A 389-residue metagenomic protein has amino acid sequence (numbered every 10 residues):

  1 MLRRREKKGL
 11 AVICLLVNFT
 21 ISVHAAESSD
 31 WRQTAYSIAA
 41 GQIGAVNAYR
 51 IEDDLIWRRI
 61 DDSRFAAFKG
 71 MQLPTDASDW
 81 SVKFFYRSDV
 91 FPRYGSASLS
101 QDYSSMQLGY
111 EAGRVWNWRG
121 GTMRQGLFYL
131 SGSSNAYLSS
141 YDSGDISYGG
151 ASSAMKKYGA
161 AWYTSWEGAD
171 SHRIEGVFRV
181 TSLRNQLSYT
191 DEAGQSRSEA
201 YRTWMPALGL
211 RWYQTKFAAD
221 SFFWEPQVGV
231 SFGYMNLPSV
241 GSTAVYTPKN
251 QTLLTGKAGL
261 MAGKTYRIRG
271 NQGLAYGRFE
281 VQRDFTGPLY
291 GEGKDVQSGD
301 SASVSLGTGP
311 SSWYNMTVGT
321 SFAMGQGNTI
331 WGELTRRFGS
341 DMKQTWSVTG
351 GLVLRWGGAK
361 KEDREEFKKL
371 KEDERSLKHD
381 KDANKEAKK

Functional and structural regions predicted by a protein language model:
L2, A25-E175, S182-R184, S196-K389: Secretion/assembly modules of Gram-negative surface proteins
L2-L10: Bacterial N-terminal signal peptides that target proteins for export
K7, T20-I21, D382: Intrinsic disorder/low-complexity segments in short proteins, especially the signal peptide and propeptide regions
A11-T20: Bacterial N-terminal signal peptides
